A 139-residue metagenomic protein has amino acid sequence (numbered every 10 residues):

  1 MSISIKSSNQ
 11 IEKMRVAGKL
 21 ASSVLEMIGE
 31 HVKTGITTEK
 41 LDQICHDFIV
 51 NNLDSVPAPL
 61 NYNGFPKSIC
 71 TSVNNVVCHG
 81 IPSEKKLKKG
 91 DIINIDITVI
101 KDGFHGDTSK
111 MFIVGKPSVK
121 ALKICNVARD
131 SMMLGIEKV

Functional and structural regions predicted by a protein language model:
M1-V139: Active-site neighborhoods and metal-handling regions in enzymes and metal-associated proteins
